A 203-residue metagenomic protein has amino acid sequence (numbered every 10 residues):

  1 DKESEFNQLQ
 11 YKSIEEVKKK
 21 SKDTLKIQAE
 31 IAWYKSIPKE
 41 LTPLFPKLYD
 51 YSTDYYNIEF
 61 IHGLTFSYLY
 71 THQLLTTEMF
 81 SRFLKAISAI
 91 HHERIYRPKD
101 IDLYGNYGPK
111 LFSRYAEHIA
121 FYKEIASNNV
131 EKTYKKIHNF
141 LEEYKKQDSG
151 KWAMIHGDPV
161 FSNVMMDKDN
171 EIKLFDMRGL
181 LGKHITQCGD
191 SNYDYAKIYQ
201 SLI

Functional and structural regions predicted by a protein language model:
E3-S36, E59, S67-Y70: ATP-binding glycine-rich loop module of kinase domains
E16, L44, Y56, A153 (+2 more regions): Protein kinase-like catalytic core scaffold
I37, T42-L44, F66-P109, V130 (+2 more regions): Conserved kinase catalytic-core helix
K47-Y55: Short beta-strand micro-motifs within the conserved protein kinase catalytic domain, predominantly in the N-lobe
D54-T76, H92, E117-I125, G179-L180: A glycine-centered beta->alpha junction motif in the catalytic cores of kinase/phosphotransferase enzymes
K151-H156, F161: Catalytic-loop of the protein kinase fold
K168-I203: Active-site Asp-x-Gly
